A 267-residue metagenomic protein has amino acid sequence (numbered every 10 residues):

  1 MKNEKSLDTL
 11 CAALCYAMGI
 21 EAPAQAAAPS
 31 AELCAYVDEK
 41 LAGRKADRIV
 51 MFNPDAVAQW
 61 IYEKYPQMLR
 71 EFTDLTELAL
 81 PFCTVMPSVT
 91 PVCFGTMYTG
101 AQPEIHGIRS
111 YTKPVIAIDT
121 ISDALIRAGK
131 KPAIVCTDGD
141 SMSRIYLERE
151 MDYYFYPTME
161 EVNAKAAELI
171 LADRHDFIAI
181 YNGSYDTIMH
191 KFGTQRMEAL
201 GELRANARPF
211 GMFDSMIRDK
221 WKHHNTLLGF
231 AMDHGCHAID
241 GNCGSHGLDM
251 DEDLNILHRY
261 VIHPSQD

Functional and structural regions predicted by a protein language model:
M1-D267: Feature captures the catalytic ectodomains and active-site-proximal regions of enzymes that hydrolyze or transfer
